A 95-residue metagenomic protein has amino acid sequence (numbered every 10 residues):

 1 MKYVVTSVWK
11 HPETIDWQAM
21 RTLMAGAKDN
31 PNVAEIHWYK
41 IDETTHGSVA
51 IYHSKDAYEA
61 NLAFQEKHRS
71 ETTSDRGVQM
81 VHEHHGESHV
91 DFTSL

Functional and structural regions predicted by a protein language model:
M1-S70, S74-L95: Short S/T/G/P-rich N-terminal loop/turn motif that feeds into the first structured element of a domain
